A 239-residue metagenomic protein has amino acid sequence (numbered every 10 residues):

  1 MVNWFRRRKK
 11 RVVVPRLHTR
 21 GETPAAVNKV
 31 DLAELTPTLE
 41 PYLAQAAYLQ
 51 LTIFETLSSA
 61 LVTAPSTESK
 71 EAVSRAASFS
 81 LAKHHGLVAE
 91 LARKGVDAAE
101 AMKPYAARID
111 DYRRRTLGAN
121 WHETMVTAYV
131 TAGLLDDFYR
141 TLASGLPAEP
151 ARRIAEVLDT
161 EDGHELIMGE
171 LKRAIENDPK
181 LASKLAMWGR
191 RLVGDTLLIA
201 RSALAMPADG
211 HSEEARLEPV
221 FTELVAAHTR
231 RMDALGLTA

Functional and structural regions predicted by a protein language model:
M1-S69, V73: Short, extreme N-terminal leader segments that mark the start of a protein/domain
N3-R11, A76-K103: Conserved alpha-helical segments that form or flank metal/cofactor-binding pockets of metalloenzymes
P24-A44, Y105-A128: Acidic/His metal-coordination segments adjacent to aromatic residues that form catalytic metal sites in metalloenzymes
T38-L43, E68-A82, T124, E149-G163: Alpha-helical scaffold segments that form or flank carboxylate-/histidine-based iron centers
Y42-A46, Q50-I53, L57, R114-D159 (+2 more regions): Acidic/histidine-rich alpha-helical segments that form the ligand environment of transition-metal centers
F54, H84, V88-L91, D136-Y139 (+5 more regions): A structural signal for well-ordered alpha-helices, especially hydrophobic packing surfaces of coiled-coils
A143-P179, S183: Charged, well-structured binding/catalytic surfaces in domain cores that contact anionic ligands
L181-A239: Extended, helix-rich structural scaffolds rather than catalytic motifs
